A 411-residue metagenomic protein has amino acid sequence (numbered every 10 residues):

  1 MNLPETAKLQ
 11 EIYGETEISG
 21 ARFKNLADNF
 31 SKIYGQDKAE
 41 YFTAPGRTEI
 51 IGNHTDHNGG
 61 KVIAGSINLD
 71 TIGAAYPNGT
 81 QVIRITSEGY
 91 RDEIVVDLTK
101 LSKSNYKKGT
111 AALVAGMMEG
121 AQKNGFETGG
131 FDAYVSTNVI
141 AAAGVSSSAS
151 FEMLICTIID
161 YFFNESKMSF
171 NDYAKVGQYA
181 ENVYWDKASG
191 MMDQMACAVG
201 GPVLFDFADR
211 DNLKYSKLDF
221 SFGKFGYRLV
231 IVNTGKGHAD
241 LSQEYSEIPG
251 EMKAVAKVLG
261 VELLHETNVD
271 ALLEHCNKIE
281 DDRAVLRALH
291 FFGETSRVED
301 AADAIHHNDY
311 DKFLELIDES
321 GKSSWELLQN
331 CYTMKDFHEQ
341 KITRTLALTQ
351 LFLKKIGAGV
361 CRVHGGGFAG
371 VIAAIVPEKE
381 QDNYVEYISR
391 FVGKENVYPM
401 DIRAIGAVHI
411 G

Functional and structural regions predicted by a protein language model:
M1-R47, I72, Y76-K107, L204-R362 (+1 more regions): C-terminal nucleotide
K61-G79, V199: Structural signature of FAD isoalloxazine-binding scaffolds in flavoprotein oxidoreductases
S66-I67, V145-E165, A373-V376: DPxDG-like acidic metal-binding loop motif
R84-T86, G130-T137, K167-E181, L314-E319 (+1 more regions): Beta-strand segments within the central parallel beta-sheet cores of soluble alpha/beta enzyme folds
K123-D132, I159-Y173, E378-F391: Phosphate-handling active-site elements
E165-L213, S320, L346-I356, C361-H364: Alpha/beta catalytic cores of group-transfer enzymes, especially the acyltransferase/condensing modules of polyketide
